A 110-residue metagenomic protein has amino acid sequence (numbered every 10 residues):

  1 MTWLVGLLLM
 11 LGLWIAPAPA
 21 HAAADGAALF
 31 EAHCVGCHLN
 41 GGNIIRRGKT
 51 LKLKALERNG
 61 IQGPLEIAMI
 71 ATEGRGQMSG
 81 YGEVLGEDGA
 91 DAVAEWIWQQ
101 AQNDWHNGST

Functional and structural regions predicted by a protein language model:
T2-W14: Bacterial N-terminal signal peptides
L13-L29, G63-E66: Electrostatic cytochrome c docking/interface patches
A27, L39-M69: Gly/Gly-Pro-rich "capping" loops immediately C-terminal to redox-active cysteine motifs in periplasmic/lumenal
A28-A32, G80-T110: Flexible coil segments in periplasmic/lumen-exposed cytochrome c-class electron-transfer proteins
F30-G36, G41, G74-Q77, G89: Short pre-active-site segment immediately N-terminal to redox-active cysteine/selenocysteine motifs in thiol-based
C37-N43, E83, W98: Detector for the c-type heme attachment site
G41-I44, G74, Q100, D104: A short secondary-structure junction motif
L65-G80, I97: Periplasmic c-type cytochrome electron-transfer domains
